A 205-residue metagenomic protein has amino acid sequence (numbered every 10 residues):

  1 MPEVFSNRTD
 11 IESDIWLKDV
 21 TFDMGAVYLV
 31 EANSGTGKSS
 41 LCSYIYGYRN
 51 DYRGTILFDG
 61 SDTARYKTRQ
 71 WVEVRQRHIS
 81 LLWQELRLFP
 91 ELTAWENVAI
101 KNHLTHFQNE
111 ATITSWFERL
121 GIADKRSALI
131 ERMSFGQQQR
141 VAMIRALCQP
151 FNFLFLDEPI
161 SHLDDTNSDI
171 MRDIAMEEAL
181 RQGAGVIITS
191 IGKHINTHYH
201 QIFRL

Functional and structural regions predicted by a protein language model:
Y46: Helix-to-loop junction immediately C-terminal to a conserved catalytic motif
G54-T63: Conserved ABC transporter NBD signature motif
T63-S80: ABC ATPase NBD coupling module
E85, E91-L104: Q-loop/switch helix immediately C-terminal to the Walker
E110-K125: Conserved ABC ATPase "signature" region
L129-Q137: Conserved ABC ATPase signature
L154-E158: Catalytic Walker B motif of ABC-type/P-loop ATPase nucleotide-binding domains
